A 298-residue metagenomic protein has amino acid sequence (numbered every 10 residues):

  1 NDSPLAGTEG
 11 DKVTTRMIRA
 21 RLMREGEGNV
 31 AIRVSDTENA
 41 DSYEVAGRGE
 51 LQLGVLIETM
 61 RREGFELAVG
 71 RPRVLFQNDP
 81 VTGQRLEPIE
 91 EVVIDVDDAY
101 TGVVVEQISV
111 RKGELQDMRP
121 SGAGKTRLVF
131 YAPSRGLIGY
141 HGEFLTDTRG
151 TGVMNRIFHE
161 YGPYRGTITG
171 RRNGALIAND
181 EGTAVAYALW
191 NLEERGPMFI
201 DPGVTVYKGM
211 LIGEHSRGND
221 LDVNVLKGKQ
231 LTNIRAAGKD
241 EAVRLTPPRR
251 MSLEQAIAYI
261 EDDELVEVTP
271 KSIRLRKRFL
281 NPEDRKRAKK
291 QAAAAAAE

Functional and structural regions predicted by a protein language model:
N1-E298: Accessory interaction regions appended to the cores of large information-processing enzymes
